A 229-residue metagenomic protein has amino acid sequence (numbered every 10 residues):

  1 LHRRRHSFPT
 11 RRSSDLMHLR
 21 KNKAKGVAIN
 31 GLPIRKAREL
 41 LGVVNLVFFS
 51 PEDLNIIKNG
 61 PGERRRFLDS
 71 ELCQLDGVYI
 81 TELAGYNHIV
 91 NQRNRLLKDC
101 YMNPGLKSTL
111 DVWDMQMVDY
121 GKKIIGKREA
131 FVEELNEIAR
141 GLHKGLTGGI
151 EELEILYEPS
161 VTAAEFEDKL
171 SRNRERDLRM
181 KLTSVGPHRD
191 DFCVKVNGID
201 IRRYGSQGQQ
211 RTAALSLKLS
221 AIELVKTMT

Functional and structural regions predicted by a protein language model:
L1-H6: Short, exposed "boundary/linker" segments that immediately precede the start of a downstream structural module
S7, R11-E63, D69-Y79, N136-G141 (+1 more regions): Nucleotide-state sensing region of NTPase/ATPase domains
N55-I56, G62-D111, M115: Long, charged N-terminal accessory/stalk domains
I57-N59, V78-I80, H88, S184-R189 (+1 more regions): Short C-terminal domain-edge/linker segments immediately following a structured domain
Y101-T229: Conserved NTPase motor "head" modules and their coupling/switch loops across ABC/AAA+ ATPases, GTPases, and GHKL ATPases
